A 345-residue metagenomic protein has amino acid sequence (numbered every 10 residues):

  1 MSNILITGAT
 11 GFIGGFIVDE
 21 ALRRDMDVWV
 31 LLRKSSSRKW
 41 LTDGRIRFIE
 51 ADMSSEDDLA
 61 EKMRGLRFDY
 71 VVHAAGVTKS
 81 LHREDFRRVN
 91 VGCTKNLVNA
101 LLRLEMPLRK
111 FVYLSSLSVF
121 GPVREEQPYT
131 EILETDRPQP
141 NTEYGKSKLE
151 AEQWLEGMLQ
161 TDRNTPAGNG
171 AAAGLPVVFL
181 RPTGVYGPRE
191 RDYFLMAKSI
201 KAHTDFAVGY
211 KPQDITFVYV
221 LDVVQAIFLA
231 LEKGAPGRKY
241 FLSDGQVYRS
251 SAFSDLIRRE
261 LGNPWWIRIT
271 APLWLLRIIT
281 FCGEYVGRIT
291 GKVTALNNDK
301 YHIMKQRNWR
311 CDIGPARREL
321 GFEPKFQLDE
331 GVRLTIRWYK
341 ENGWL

Functional and structural regions predicted by a protein language model:
I4-R24: N-terminal Rossmann NAD(P)H-binding glycine-rich loop of SDR-like oxidoreductase domains
R47-G92, N96, L117-P122: NAD(P)H-binding glycine-rich loop region in Rossmannoid oxidoreductase-like domains and their noncatalytic homologs
H73, K95-E143, R163-P166: Conserved Rossmann-fold NAD(P)-dependent oxidoreductase catalytic core, especially the SDR/UDP-sugar
R124-G184, D205-G209: Catalytic helix-loop patch of NAD(P)-dependent Rossmann-fold dehydrogenases
E190-L195, G209-L231, R238: Substrate-positioning beta->alpha
V220, D255, F281-G287, K292-E323: Conserved C-terminal active-site "lid" loop/helix of NAD(P)H-dependent oxidoreductases that clamps the redox cofactor
A230-L296, D329, R333-L334: Mid/C-terminal beta-alpha module of Rossmann-like enzyme folds, strongest in SDR-family dehydrogenases/epimerases
C311-E319, E323, Q327-L345: Amphipathic terminal alpha-helices
